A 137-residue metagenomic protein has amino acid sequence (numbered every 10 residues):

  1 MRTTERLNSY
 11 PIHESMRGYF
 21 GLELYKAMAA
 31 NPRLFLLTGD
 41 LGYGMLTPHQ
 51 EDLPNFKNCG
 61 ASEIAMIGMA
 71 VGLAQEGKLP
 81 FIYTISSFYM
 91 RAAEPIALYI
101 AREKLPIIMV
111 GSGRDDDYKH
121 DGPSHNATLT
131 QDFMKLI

Functional and structural regions predicted by a protein language model:
M1-I137: Thiamine diphosphate
